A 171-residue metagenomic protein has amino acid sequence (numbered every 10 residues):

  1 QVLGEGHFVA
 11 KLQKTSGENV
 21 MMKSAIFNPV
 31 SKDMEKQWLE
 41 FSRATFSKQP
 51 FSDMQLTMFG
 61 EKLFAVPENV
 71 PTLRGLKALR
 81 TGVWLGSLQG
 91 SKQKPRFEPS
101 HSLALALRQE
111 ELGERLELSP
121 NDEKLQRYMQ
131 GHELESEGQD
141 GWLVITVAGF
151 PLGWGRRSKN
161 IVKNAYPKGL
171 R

Functional and structural regions predicted by a protein language model:
Q1-G4: A short catalytic or substrate-binding loop motif that flags glycine-/basic-rich loops and adjacent residues that bind
H7-T15: Conserved beta strand-loop-helix elements of the APE1-like EEP
T15-R171: Polybasic, low-complexity RNA-engagement segments
